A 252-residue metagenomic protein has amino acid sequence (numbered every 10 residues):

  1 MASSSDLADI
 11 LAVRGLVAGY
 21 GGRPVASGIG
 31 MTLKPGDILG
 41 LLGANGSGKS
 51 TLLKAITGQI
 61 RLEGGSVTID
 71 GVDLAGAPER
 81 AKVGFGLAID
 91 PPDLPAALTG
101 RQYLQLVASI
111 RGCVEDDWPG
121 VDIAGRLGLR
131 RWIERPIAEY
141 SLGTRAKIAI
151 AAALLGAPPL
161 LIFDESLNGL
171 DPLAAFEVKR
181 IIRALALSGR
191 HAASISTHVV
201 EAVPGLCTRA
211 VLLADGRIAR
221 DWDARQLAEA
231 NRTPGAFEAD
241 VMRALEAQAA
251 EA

Functional and structural regions predicted by a protein language model:
L42-A44: The feature captures the beta-strand-to-loop junction immediately N-terminal to the Walker
T57: Helix-to-loop junction immediately C-terminal to a conserved catalytic motif
G65-D73, A81, W222: Conserved ABC transporter NBD signature motif
Q105, S109, E115-W132: Conserved ABC ATPase "signature" region
L161-E165: Catalytic Walker B motif of ABC-type/P-loop ATPase nucleotide-binding domains
